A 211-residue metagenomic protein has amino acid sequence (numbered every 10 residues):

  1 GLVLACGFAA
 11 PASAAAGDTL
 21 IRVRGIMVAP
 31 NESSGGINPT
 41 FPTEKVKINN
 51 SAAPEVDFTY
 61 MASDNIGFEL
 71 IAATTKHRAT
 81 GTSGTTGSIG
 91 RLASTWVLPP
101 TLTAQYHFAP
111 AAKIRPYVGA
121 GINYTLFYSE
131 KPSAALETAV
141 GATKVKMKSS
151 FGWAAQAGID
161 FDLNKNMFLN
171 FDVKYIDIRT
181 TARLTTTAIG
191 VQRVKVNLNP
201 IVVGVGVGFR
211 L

Functional and structural regions predicted by a protein language model:
G1-G17: Cleavable N-terminal export/targeting peptides
S13-T59, V202-G204, G208-R210: Short glycine/proline- and aromatic-enriched beta-strand/turn motifs that initiate or cap beta-hairpins
D18, A29, D57-A135, L198-L211: Gram-negative (and chloroplast) outer-membrane scaffold detector with strong preference for beta-barrel transmembrane
P30-P42, P54-E55, A72-T74, R78-T80 (+6 more regions): Outer-membrane beta-barrel domain signature
T40-K45, T85-A93, T138-V145, I189-K195: Extracellular loop and loop/strand-boundary signature of outer-membrane beta-barrel proteins
K47-A52, S94-P99, V145-G152, K195-P200: Short sequence motifs at beta-strands and strand-loop junctions characteristic of Gram-negative outer-membrane
H77-G81, N164-L211: Predominantly the C-terminal beta-signal and adjacent terminal strand-loop region of outer-membrane beta-barrel
P100-L102, V118-Y124, S149-I159, V173: Hydrophobic alpha-helical segments of small multi-pass membrane proteins
